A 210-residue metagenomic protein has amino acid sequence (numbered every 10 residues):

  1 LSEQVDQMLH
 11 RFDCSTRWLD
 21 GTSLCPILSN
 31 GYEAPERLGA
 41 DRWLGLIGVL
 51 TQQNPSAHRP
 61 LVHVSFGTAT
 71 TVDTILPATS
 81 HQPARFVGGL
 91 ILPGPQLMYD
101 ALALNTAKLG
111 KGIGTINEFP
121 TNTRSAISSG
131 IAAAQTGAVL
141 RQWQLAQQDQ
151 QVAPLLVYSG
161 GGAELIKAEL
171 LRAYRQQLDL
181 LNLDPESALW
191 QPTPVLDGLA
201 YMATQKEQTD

Functional and structural regions predicted by a protein language model:
L1-V62, S80-D100, N105-D210: Nucleotide/phosphate-binding catalytic cleft detector across ATP-hydrolyzing and phosphate-transferring enzymes
L61, A69-L76: Short beta-strand scaffold segments in enzyme catalytic cores
